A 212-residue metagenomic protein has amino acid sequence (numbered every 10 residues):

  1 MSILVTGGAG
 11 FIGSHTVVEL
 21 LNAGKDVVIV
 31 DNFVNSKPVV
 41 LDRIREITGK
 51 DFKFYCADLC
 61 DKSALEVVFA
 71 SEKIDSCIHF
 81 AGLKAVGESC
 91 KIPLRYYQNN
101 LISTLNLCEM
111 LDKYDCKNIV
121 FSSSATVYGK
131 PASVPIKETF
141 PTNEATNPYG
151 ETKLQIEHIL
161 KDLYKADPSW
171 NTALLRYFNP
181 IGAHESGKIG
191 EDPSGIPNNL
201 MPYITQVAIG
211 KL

Functional and structural regions predicted by a protein language model:
M1-E185: N-terminal Rossmann-like NAD(P)+-binding domain of SDR-like oxidoreductases, especially those catalyzing
L41-I44, M201-Q206: Intrinsically disordered, low-complexity boundary segments flanking structured domains
L154, P168-W170, G182-P202, I209-L212: Glycine/proline-rich active-site loop of Rossmann-fold NAD(P)-dependent oxidoreductases
